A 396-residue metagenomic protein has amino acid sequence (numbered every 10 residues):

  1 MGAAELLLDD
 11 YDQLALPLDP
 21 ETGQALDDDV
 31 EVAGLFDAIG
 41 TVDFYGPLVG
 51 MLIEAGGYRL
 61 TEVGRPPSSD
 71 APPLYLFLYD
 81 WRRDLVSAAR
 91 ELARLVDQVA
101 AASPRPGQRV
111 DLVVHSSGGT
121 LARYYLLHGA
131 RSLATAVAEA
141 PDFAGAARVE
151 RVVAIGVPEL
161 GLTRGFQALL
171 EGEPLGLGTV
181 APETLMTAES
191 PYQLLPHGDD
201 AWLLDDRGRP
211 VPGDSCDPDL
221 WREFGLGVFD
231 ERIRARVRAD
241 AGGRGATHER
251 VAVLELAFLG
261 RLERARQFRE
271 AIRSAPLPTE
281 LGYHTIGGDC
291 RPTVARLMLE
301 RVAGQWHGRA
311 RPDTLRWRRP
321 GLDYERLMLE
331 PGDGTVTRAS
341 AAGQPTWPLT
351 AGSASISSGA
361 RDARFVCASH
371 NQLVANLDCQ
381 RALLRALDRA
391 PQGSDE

Functional and structural regions predicted by a protein language model:
M1-V113, S117-E189, L194-D206, P210-E223 (+4 more regions): N-terminal non-catalytic accessory region
L203, R207-A241, R273-T279, Y283-T285: Serine-hydrolase catalytic core
A235-E396: C-terminal subdomain of alpha/beta-hydrolase-fold enzymes, centered on the catalytic histidine and its supporting
